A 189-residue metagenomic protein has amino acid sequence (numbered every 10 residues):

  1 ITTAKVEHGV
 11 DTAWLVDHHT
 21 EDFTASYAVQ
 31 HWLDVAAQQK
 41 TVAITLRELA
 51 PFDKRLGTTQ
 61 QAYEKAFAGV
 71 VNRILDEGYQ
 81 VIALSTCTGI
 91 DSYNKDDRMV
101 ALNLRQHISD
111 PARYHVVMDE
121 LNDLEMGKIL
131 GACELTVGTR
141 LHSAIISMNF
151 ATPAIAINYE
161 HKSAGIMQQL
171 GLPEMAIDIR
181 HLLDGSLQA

Functional and structural regions predicted by a protein language model:
I1-A189: Active-site anion-handling motifs in enzyme catalytic cores
